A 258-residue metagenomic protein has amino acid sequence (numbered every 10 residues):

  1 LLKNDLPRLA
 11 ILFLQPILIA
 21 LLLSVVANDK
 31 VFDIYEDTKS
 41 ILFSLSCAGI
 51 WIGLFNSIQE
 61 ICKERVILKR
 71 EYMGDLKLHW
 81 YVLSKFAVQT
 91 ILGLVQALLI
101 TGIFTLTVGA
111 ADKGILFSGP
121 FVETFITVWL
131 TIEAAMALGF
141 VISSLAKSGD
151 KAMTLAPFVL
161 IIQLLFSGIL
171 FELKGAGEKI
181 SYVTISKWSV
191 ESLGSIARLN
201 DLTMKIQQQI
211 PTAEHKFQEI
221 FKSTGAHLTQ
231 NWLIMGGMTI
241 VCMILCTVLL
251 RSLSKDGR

Functional and structural regions predicted by a protein language model:
L2-R258: Membrane-spanning alpha-helical segments of multipass transporters and channels
